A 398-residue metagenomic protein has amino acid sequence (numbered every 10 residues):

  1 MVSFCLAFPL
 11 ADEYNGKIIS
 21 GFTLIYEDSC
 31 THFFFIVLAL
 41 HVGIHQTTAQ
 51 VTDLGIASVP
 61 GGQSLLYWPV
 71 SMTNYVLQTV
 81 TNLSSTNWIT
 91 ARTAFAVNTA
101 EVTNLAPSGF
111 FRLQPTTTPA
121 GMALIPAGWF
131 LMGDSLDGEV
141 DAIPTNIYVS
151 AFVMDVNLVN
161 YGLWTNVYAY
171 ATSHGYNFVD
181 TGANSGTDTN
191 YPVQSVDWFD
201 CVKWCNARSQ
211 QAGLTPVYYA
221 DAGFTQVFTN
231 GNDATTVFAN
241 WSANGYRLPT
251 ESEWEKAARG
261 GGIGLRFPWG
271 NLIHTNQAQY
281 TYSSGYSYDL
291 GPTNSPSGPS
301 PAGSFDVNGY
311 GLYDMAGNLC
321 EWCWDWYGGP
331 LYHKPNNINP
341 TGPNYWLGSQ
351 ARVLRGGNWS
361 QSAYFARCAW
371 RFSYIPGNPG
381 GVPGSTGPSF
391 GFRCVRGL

Functional and structural regions predicted by a protein language model:
D28, F34, G43-A120: Short, composition-biased motifs enriched in small/polar/acidic residues
M72-T73, T81-S85, S135-L136, V159 (+7 more regions): Acidic glycine-/aspartate-rich tracts in secreted/extracellular proteins
L113, T386-L398: Short, structured beta-strand segments at or near domain termini in extracellular proteins/domains
T118-N177, Q194-S209, G317: A short glycine-rich, aromatic-capped structural motif
I125, L131, W198-P376, T386-P388: Functional-site microenvironments in short loops/helix caps that host divalent-cation chemistry
